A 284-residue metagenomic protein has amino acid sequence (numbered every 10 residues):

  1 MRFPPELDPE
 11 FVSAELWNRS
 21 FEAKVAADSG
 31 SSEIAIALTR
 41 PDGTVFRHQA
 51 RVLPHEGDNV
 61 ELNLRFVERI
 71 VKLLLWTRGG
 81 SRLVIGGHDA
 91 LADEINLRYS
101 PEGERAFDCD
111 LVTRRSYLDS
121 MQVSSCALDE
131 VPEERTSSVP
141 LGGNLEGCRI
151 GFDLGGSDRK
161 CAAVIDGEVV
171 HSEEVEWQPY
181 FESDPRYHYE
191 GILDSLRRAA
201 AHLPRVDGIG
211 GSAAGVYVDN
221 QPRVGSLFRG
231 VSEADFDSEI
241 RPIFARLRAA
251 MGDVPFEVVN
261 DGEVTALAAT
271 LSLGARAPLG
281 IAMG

Functional and structural regions predicted by a protein language model:
R2-R135: N-terminal accessory interaction module
K24-A26, S32-N59, L154-D194, R198 (+1 more regions): Short glycine-rich, Thr/Ser-proximal phosphate-binding strand/loop in the N-terminal lobe of ATP-dependent enzymes
E56-F66, L74-W76, E94-A127, E174-E190 (+2 more regions): Glycine-rich phosphate-binding loop and adjoining helix at the ATP-binding site of ATP-dependent phosphoryl-transfer
L73-G79, I192-G208: Phosphate/pyrophosphate-binding loops at sites that engage ATP/ADP/AMP, CoA/4′-phosphopantetheine, polyphosphate
R78, G143-C148, G156-S157: A short, charged/proline- and glycine-enriched loop that marks the coil->beta-strand transition at the N-terminal
S81-D89, I209-V216, D261, M283: Glycine-rich beta-strand-to-loop/alpha-helix junction loops that act as flexible
R82-V84, G147-D153, V206-G210, P278-A282: Short glycine-aspartate micro-motif
P132-I150: Long, contiguous juxta-domain segments that are non-catalytic but functionally important
